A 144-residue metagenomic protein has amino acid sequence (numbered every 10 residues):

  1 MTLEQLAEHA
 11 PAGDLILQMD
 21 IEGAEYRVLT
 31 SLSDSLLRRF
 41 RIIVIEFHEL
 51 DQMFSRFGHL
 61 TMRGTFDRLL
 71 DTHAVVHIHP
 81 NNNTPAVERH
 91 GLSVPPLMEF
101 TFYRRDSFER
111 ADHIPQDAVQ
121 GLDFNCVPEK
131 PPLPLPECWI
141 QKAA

Functional and structural regions predicted by a protein language model:
M1-T2, D20: Conserved acidic residues
T2-G13, E49-A144: Rossmann-like AdoMet/SAM-dependent catalytic core
L3, E25-R27: Short, well-ordered alpha-helical microsegments
L15, R27-G64: A short alpha/beta connector and helix-capping loop motif
L17-A24: Switch II (G3) loop of P-loop NTPases
